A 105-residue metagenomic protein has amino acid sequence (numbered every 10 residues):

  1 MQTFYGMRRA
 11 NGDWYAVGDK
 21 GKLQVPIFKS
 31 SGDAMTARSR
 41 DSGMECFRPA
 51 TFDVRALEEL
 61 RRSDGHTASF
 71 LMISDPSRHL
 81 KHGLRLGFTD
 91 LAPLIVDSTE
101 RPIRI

Functional and structural regions predicted by a protein language model:
M1-I105: Conserved NAD+-utilizing ADP-ribose enzyme module
